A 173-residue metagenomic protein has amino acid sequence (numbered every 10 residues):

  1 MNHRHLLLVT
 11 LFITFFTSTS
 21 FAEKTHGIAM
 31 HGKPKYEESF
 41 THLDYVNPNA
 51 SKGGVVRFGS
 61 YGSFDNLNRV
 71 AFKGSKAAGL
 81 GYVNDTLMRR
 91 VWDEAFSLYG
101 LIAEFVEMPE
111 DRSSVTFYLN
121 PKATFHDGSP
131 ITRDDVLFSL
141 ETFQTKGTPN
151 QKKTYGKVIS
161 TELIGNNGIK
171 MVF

Functional and structural regions predicted by a protein language model:
M1-L7: Bacterial N-terminal signal peptides that target proteins for export
L8-T17: Bacterial N-terminal signal peptides
E23-D111, Y118, E141: N-terminal lobe/hinge region of extracytoplasmic solute-binding protein
F117-P121, L140, N167-F173: Short, hydrophobic/aromatic-enriched beta-strand segments in well-ordered soluble domains
D135: Ca2+-coordinating acidic residues in Ca2+-binding motifs
K153-F173: Surface-exposed binding/hinge segments that line and control ligand-binding clefts or catalytic entry sites
